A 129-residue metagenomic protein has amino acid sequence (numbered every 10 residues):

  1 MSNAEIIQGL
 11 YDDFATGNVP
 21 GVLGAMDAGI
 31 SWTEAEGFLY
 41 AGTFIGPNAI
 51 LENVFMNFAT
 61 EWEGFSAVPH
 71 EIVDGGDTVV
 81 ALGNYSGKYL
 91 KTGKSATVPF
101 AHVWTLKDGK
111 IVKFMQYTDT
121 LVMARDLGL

Functional and structural regions predicted by a protein language model:
M1-A28, L127-L129: Short, low-complexity N-terminal intrinsically disordered segments enriched in polar/charged residues
M1-S2, F55-L129: A beta-strand edge to alpha-helix "cap/lid" segment located at domain peripheries
E5-A15, F38-G42, F58-W62, L82-N84: Short, mixed-charge, low-aromatic patches
I7-L10, V22-M26, I30, G46 (+4 more regions): Hydrophobic pocket/interface hotspot
D27-D77: A solvent-exposed, acidic/Ser-Thr-rich amphipathic alpha-helical stretch
